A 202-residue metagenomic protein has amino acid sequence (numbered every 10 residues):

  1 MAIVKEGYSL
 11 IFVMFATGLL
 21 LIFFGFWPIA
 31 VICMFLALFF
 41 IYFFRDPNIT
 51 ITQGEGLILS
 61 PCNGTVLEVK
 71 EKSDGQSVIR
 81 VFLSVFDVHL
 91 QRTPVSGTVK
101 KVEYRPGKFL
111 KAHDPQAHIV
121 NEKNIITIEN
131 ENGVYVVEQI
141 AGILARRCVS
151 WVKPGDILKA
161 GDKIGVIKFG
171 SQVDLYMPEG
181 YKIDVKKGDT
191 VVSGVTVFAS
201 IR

Functional and structural regions predicted by a protein language model:
M1-R202: Contiguous, well-folded functional domains in the mature portion of proteins
